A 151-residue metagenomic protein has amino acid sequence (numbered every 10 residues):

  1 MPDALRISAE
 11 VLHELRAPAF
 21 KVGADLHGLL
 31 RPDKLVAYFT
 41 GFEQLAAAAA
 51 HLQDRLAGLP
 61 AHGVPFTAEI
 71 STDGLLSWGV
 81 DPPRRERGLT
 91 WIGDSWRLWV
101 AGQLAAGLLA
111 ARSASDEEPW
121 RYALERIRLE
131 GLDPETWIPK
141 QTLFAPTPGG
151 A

Functional and structural regions predicted by a protein language model:
M1-A151: Structured alpha/beta or helical-core interaction and ligand-binding surfaces enriched in interleaved
